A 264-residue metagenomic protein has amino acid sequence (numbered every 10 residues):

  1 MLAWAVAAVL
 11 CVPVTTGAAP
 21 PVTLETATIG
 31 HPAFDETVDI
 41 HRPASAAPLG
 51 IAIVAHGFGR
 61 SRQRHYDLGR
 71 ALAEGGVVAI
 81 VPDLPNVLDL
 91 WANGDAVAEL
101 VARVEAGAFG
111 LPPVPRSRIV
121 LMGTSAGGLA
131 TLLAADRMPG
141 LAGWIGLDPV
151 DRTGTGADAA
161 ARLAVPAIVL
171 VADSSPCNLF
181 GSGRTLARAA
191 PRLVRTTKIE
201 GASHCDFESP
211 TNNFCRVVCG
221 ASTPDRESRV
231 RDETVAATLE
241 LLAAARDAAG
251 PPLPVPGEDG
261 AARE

Functional and structural regions predicted by a protein language model:
T16-A47: N-terminal cap/lid segment of alpha/beta-hydrolase-fold proteins
P48-G57: Short beta-strand element of the alpha/beta-hydrolase
G59-R64, P82-A102, D158: Catalytic nucleophile-loop/oxyanion-hole region of alpha/beta-hydrolase and closely related hydrolase-like folds
Q63-P82: Short amphipathic alpha-helix adjacent to the substrate-entry channel of hydrolases
W91-L129, G250: Gly/Ser-rich "nucleophile elbow"/oxyanion-hole loop immediately N-terminal to the catalytic nucleophile in hydrolases
G128-P139: Short glycine-enriched nucleophile-adjacent loop and the immediately C-terminal alpha-helix near the catalytic center
A142-H204: The feature captures the conserved acid-bearing segment of alpha/beta-hydrolase catalytic domains
L186-E264: C-terminal catalytic-base region of ester-bond hydrolases, centering on the histidine of the charge-relay
